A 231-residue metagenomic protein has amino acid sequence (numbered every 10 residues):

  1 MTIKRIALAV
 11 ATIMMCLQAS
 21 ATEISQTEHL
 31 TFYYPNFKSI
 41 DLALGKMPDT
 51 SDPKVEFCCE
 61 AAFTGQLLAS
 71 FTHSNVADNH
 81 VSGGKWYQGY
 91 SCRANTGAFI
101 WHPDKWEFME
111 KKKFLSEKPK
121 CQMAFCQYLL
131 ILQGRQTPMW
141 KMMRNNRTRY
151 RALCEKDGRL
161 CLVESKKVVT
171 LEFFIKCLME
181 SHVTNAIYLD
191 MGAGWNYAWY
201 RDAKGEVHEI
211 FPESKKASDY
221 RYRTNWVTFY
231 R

Functional and structural regions predicted by a protein language model:
M1-A7: Bacterial N-terminal signal peptides that target proteins for export
T12-A19: Hydrophobic h-region of N-terminal signal peptides that target proteins for export in Gram-negative bacteria
A19-S91, V163-E164: Zymogen propeptides
F63-T64, G192-G194: Catalytic metal-binding/acid-base residues of hydrolase active sites
L68-P138: Active-site-adjacent helix-turn-beta-strand microarchitecture at beta-sheet edges that either contains or buttresses
F71-K85, E155, L160-V168, E172-S181 (+2 more regions): Conserved, well-ordered active-site substructure
N95-T96, R147-A152, R223-T224: Short glycine-rich loop/turn motifs
L129-D157: Conserved beta-alpha junction segments in alpha/beta enzyme cores
